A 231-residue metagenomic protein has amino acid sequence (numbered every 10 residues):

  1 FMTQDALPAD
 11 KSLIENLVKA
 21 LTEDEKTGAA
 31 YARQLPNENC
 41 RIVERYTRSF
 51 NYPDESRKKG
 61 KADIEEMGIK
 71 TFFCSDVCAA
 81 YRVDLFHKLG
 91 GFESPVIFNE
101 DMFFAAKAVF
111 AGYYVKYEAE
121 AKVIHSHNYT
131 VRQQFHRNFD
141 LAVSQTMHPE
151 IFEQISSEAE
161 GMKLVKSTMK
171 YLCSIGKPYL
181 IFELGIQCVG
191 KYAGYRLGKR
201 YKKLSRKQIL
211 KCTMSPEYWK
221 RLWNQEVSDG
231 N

Functional and structural regions predicted by a protein language model:
F1-L7: Short beta-strand-to-loop acidic/aromatic patch adjacent to the donor-nucleotide binding site
L7, K11-E44: Conserved donor NDP-sugar-binding/catalytic core segment of glycosyltransferases
K61-Y81, I97: A recurrent flexible, glycine/aromatic-enriched loop bordering the glycosyltransferase active site that acts as
D84-K88, K122: Short, well-ordered alpha-helical scaffold segment located in the soluble/lumenal catalytic or ligand-binding core
I97-F104: Acidic donor-binding loop at a coil-to-helix junction in glycosyltransferase catalytic cores that engages
A108-V109: Hydrophobic residues within well-ordered alpha-helices
V115, A121-G194: Active-site-adjacent helix/loop segment of glycosyltransferases that harbors family-specific signature motifs
G194-N231: Juxtamembrane C-terminal module of membrane proteins
